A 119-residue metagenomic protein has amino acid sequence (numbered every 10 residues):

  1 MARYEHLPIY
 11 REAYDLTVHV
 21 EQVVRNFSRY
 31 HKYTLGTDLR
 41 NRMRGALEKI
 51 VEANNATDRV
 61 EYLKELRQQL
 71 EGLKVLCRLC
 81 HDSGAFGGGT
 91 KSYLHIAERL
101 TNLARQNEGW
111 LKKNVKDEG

Functional and structural regions predicted by a protein language model:
M1-G119: Amphipathic alpha-helical assembly/interaction segments
